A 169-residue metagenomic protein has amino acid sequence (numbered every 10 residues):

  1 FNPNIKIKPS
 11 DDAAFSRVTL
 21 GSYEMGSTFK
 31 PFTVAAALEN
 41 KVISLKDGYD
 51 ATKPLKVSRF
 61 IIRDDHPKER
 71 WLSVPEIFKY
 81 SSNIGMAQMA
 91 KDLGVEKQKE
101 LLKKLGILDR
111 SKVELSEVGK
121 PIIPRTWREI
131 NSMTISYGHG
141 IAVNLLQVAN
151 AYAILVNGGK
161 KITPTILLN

Functional and structural regions predicted by a protein language model:
F1-G26, F32-N169: Beta-lactam-recognizing serine transpeptidase/beta-lactamase-like catalytic domain environment
